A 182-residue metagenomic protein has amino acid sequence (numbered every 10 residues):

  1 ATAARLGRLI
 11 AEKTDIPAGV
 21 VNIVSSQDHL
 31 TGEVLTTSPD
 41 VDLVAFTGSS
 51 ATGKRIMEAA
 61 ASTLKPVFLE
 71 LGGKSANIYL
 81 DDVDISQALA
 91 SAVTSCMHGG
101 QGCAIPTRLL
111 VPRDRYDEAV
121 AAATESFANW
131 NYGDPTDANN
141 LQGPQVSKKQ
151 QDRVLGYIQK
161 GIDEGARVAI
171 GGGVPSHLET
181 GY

Functional and structural regions predicted by a protein language model:
A1-A18, D42, L64, S86: Conserved small-residue-rich beta-alpha loop and adjacent elements that most often cradle the phosphate/pyrophosphate
A1-I10, I23-L30, L80-V83: ATP-dependent adenylate-forming carboxylate-activation enzymes
R8-A11, E33, K54-E58: Active-site phosphate/pyrophosphate- and oxyanion-stabilizing loops and adjacent acidic/basic residues in soluble
A11-E12, T31-L35, G99-G100: Short, flexible, glycine/charge-rich loop motifs used to bind or transfer phosphoryl groups or to couple energy/partner
K13-Q27, S176-H177: N-terminal Rossmann NAD(P)-binding subdomain characteristic of aldehyde/semialdehyde dehydrogenases
G19, T37, L43, S49-Y182: ALDH superfamily catalytic-core signature
V21-D42: A structured beta-alpha segment of the ubiquitous adenosine-cofactor-binding alpha/beta core
